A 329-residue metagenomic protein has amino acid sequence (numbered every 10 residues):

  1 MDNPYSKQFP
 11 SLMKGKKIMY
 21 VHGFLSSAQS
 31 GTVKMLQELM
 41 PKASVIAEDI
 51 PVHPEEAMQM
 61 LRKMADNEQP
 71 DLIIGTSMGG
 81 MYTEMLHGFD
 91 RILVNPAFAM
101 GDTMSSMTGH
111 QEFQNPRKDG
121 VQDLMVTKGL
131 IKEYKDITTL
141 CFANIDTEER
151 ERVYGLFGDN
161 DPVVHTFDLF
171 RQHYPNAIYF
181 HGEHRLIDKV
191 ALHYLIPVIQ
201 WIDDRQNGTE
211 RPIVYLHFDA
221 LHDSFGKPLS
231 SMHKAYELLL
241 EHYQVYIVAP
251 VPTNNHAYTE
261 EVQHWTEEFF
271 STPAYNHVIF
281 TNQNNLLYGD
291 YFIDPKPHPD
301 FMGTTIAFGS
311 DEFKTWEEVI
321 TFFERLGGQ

Functional and structural regions predicted by a protein language model:
Y5-Q8, L12-N67: Active-site catalytic motif of lipid deacylating hydrolases and related acyltransferases
S6-K7, M19, N176-I213, T304-Q329: Charged phosphate-binding loop/patch that engages nucleotide di/tri-phosphates or the phosphate backbone of nucleic
D71-G75, R91-L93, V153-D159, I279-F280 (+2 more regions): Short, hydrophobic beta-strand segments that form beta-sheet elements in well-ordered domains
I74-E84: Gly/Ala-rich beta-loop-alpha elbow adjacent to hydrolase catalytic centers
D90-I92, P96-I202: The alpha/beta-hydrolase serine catalytic core
G208-G226: Asp-based phosphoryl-transfer active-site loop
H222-I247: Short, acidic loop-to-helix structural element flanking the phosphoryl-transfer center in phosphate-processing enzymes
H256-Q329: C-terminal cap/substrate-recognition subdomain and adjoining C-terminal extension of metal-dependent phosphatase-like
